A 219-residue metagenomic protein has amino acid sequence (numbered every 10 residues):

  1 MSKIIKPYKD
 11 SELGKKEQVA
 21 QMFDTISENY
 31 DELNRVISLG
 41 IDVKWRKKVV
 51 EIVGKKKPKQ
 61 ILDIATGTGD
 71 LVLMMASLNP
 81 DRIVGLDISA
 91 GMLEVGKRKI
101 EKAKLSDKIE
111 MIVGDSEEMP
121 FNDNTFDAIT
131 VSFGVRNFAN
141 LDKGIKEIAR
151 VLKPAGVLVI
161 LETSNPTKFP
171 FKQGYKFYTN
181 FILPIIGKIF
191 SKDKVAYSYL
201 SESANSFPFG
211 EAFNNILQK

Functional and structural regions predicted by a protein language model:
M1-A20: N-terminal auxiliary segments of SAM/dcSAM-dependent transferases
E17-Q18, I88, L161-L217: C-terminal alpha-helical "lid/dimerization" subdomain adjacent to the S-adenosyl-L-methionine
N29-E32, S38-K59, M74: Conserved alpha-helix/loop element of class I SAM-dependent methyltransferases that forms part of the SAM/SAH-binding
Y30, I129-T130: Hydrophobic beta-strand segment of the Class I
Q60-I64, T68-E118: Class I SAM-dependent methyltransferase SAM/SAH-binding core
E117-A128: A short acidic, Gly/Pro-enriched loop at the edge of an enzyme's catalytic core that lines a small-molecule cofactor
F133-G134, E162: Short catalytic micro-motifs in class I SAM-dependent methyltransferases
D142-V157: A short glycine-rich, Lys/Arg-flanked "PGG" loop and its adjoining helix->strand segment in the class I
